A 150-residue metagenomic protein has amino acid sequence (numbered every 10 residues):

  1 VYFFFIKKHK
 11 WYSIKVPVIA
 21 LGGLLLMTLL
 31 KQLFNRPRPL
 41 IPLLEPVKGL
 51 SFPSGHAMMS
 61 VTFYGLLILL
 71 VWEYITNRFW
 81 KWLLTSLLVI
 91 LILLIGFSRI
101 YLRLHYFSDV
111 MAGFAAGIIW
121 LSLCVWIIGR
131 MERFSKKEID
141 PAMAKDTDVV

Functional and structural regions predicted by a protein language model:
V1-L50, L66-E73, W82-L84: Hydrophobic alpha-helical bundle signature of multipass membrane enzymes
L40-V150: Membrane-embedded catalytic cores of phosphoryl/pyrophosphoryl-handling enzymes
